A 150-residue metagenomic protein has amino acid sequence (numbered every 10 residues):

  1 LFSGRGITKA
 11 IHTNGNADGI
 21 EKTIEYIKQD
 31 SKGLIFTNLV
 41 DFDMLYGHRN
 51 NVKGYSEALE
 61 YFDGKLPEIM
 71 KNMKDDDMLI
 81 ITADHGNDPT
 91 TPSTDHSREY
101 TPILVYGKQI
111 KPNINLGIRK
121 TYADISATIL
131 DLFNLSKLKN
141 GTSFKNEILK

Functional and structural regions predicted by a protein language model:
L1-K150: Feature captures the catalytic ectodomains and active-site-proximal regions of enzymes that hydrolyze or transfer
